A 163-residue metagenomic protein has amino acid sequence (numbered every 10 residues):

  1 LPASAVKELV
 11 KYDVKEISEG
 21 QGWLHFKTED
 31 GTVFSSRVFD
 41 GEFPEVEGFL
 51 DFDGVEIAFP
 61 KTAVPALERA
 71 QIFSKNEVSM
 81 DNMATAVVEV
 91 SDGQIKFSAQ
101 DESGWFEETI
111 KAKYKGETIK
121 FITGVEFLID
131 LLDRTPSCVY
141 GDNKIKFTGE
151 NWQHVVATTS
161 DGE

Functional and structural regions predicted by a protein language model:
L1-E163: DNA polymerase processivity clamps
